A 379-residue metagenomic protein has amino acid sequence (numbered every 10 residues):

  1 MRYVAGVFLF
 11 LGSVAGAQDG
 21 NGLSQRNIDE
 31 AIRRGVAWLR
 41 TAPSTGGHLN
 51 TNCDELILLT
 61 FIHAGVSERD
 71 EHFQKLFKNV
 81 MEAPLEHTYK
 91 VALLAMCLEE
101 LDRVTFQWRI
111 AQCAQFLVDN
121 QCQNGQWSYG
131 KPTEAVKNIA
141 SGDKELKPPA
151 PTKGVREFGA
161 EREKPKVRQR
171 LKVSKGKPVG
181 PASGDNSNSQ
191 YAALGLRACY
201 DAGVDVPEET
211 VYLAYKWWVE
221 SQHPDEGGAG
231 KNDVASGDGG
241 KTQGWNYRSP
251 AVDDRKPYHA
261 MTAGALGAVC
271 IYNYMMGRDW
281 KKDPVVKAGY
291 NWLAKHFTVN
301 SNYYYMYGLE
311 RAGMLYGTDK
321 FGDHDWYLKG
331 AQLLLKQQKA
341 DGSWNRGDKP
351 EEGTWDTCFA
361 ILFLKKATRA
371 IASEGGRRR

Functional and structural regions predicted by a protein language model:
M1-V7: Sec-dependent signal peptide recognition, specifically the positively charged N-region followed immediately by
F8-Q18: Hydrophobic h-region of N-terminal signal peptides that target proteins for export in Gram-negative bacteria
Q18-R34, T45-H72, A83-Q115, D119-Y212 (+3 more regions): An alpha-helical repeat/solenoid feature that recognizes helix-turn-helix modules
